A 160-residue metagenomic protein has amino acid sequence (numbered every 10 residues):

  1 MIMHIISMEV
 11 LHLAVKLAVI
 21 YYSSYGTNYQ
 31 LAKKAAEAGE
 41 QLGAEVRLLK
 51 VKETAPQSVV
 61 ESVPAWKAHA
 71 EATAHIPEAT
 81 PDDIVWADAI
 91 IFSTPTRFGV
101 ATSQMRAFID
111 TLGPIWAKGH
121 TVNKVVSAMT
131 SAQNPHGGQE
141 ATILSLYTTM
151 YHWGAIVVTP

Functional and structural regions predicted by a protein language model:
M3-H4, M8-A117: N-terminal beta1-alpha1-beta2 submodule of the flavodoxin-like/Rossmannoid cofactor-binding fold
V122-P160: Short, glycine-/small-residue-rich phosphate/pyrophosphate-handling segment
